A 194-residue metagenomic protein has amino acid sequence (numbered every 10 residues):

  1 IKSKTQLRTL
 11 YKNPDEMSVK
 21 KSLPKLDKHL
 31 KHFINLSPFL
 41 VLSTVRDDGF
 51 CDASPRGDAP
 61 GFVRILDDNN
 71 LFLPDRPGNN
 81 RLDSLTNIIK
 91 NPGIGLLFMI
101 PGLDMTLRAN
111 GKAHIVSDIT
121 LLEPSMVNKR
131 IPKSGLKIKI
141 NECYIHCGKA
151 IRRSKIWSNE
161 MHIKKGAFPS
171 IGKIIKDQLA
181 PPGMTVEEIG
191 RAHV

Functional and structural regions predicted by a protein language model:
I1-H193: Binding-site signature for planar aromatic cofactors or substrates
